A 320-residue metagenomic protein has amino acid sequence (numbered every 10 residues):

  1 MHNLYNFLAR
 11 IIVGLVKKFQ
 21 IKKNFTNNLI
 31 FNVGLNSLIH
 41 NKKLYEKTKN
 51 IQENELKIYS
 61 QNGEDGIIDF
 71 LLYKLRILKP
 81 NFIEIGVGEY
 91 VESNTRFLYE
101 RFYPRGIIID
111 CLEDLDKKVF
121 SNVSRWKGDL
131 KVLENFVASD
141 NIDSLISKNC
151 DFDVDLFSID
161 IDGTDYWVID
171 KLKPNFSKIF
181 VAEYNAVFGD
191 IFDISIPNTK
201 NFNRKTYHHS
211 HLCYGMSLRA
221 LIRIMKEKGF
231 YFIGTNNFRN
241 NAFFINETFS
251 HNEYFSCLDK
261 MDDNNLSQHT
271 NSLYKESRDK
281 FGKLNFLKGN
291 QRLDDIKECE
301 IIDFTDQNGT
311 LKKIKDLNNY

Functional and structural regions predicted by a protein language model:
H2-N24: Short hydrophobic helices that act as membrane-entry/anchoring signals
I30-L75, I83, L145, I191-Y320: Rossmann-like AdoMet/SAM-dependent catalytic core
L56-K148, F152, L156-I159, S277-K283: SAM cofactor-binding core of SAM-dependent methyltransferases, primarily the Rossmann-like beta-alpha-beta module
S93-N94, K118, V168-D170, I191-F192 (+1 more regions): Short glycine-/acidic-enriched loop or helix-start segments at secondary-structure transitions that form or flank
R101-F102, N175-F176, K228: Short, structured coil segments at secondary-structure junctions
G163, N185-G189: Short "lid" loop at the C-terminus of a central beta-strand within the Rossmann-like core of SAM-dependent
G163-P174: A short, conserved alpha-helix within the catalytic core of class I
S177-N185: Conserved beta-strand signature within the Rossmann-like core of class I S-adenosyl-L-methionine
